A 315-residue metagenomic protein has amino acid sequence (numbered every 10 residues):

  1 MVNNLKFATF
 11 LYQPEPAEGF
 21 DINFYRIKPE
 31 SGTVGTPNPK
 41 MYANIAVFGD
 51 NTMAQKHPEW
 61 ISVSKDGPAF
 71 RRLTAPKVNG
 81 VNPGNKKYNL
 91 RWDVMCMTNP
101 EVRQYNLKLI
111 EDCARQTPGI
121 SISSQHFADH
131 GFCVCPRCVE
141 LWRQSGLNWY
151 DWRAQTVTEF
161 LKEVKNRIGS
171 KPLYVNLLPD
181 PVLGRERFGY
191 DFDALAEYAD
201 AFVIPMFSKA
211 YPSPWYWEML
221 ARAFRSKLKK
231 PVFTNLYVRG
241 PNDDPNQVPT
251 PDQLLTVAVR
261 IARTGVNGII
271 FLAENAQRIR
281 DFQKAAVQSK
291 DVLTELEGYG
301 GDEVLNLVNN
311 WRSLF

Functional and structural regions predicted by a protein language model:
M1-Y42, D112-S121, L195-A201, R260-I269: Catalytic domains of carbohydrate-active enzymes, especially glycoside hydrolases
N3-Y12, S121-S124, Y150-G189, P231-D243 (+1 more regions): Aromatic-lined carbohydrate-recognition surfaces of secreted/lumenal glycan-active proteins
Y12, I204-S213, N235-F315: Substrate-binding cleft of secreted/luminal carbohydrate-active enzymes
A17, P172-P212: Substrate-binding cleft/loops of secretory-pathway carbohydrate-active enzymes
I22-Y25, K87-Q104, L147-Q155, P205-Y211 (+1 more regions): The substrate-binding groove and active-site-proximal loops of carbohydrate-active enzymes, especially glycoside
N44-E111, V257: Active-site-adjacent "subsite" loops/lids of carbohydrate-active enzymes
V94-F127, R167, F192-L195, R260-T264: An active-site-proximal structural segment forming one wall of the substrate-binding cleft that immediately precedes
G119-N148: Active-site-proximal loop/short-helix segments that contain or immediately flank catalytic acid/base residue(s)
